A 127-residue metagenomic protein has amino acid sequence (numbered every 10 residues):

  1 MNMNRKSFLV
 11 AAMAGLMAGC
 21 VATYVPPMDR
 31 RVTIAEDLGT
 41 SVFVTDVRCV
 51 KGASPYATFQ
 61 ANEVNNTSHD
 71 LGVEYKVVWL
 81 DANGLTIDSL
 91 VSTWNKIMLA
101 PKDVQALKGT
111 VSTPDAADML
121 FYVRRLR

Functional and structural regions predicted by a protein language model:
M1-L9: Bacterial N-terminal signal peptides that target proteins for export
L16-G19: C-terminal motif of bacterial Sec signal peptides marking the signal peptidase cleavage site
V21-S54: Transition segment at domain starts
S41, D70-G72, N83-T93: Short beta-strand and strand-turn-strand segments in soluble, beta-rich domains
P55-F59: Structural beta-strand segments of beta-rich domains
E63-T67: Asparagine-centered strand-capping/turn motif at beta-strand->loop junctions
S89-D115: Intrinsically disordered, low-complexity Pro/Gly/Ser/Thr-rich segments with frequent PxxP/GP/PP motifs and embedded
P114-R127: Short, surface-exposed ligand- or partner-binding patches at beta-edge/loop junctions that are enriched in aromatics
